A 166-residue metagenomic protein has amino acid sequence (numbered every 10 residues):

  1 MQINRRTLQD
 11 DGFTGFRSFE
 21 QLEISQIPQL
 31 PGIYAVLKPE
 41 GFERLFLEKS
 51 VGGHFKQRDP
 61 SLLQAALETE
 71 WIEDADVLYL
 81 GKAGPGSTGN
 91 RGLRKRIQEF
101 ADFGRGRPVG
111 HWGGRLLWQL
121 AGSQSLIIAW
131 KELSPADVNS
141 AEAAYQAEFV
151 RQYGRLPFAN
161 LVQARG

Functional and structural regions predicted by a protein language model:
M1-G166: Boundary/linker segments flanking structured domains
